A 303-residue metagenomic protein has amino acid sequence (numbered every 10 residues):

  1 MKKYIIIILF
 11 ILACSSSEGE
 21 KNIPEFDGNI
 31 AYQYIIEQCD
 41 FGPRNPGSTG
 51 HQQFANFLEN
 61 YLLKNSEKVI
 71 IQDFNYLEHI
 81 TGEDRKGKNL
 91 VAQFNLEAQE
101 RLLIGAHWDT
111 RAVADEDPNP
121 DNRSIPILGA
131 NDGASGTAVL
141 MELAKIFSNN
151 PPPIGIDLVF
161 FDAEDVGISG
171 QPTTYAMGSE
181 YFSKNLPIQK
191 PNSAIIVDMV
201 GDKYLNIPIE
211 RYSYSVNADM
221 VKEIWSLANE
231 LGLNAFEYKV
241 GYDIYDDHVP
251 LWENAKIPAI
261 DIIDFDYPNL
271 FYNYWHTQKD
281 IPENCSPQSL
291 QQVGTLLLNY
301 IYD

Functional and structural regions predicted by a protein language model:
Y4-L12: Sec-dependent N-terminal signal peptides
S16-A55, N65, F74, L270-N284: N-terminal capping segment at the start of a domain
E20-E25, D40-T49, Y76-T81, R123-A134 (+5 more regions): Second-shell loop/turn segments in exported
G28-Y34, D40-F41, N65, K88-S148 (+3 more regions): Catalytic-core environment of secreted peptidases
P43-E97: A non-catalytic alpha/beta surface segment that caps or lines the substrate-entry region of metallo-dependent hydrolase
N45-P46, N75-L77, L96-A98, W108-A112 (+5 more regions): Solvent-exposed loop/turn segments at secondary-structure junctions within structured extracellular/periplasmic domains
D73, S193, D202-D303: Active-site-adjacent substrate-binding region of metalloamidase/peptidase-like peptide-processing proteins
S124-D219, D243, D247-H248: Acidic/histidine-rich catalytic neighborhood of metal-dependent amide-processing enzymes
